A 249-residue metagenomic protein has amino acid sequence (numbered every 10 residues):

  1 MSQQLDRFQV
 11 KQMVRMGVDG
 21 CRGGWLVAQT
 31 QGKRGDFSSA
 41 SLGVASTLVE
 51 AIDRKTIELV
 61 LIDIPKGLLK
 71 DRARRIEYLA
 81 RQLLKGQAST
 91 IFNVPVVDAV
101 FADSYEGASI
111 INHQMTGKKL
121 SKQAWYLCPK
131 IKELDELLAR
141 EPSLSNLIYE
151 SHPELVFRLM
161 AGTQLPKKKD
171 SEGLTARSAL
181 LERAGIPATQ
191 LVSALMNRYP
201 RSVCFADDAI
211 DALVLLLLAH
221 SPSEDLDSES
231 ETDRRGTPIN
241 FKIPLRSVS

Functional and structural regions predicted by a protein language model:
S2-V214, L218-S249: Phosphate- and other anionic-substrate recognition elements at nucleic-acid/protein interfaces
